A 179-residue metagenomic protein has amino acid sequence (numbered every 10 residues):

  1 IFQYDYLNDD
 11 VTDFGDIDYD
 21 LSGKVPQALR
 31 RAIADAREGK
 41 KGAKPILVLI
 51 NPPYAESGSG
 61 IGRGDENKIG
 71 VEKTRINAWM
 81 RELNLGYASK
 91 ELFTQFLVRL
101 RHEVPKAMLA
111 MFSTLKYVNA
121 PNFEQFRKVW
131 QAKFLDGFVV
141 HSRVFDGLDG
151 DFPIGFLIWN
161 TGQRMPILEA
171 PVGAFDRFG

Functional and structural regions predicted by a protein language model:
I1-D13: Conserved S-adenosyl-L-methionine
D5-Y6, Y19-R75, F93-E103, L109-Y117 (+1 more regions): Conserved proline-anchored active-site loop of SAM-dependent methyltransferases that bridges a beta-strand
L7-D9, S142-L157: Short, conserved secondary-structure transition motifs
T12-F14, G58-I61, N119-R127, L148-F152: A short acidic (Asp/Glu
R81-S142, L157: Conserved Class I SAM-dependent methyltransferase catalytic core
L83-K90, F145-G150, A174-R177: Low-complexity, flexible helical/coil segments
D151-G179: Flexible, glycine-/basic-rich loop-and-beta segments that form/coincide with the SAM-dependent methyltransferase
